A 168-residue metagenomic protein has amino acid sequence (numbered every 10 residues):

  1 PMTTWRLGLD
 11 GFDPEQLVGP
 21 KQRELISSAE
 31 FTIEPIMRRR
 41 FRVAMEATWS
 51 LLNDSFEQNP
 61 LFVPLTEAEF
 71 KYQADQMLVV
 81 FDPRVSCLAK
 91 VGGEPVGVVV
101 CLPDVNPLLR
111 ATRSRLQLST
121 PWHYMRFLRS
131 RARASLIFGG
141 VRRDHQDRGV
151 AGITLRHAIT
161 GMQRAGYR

Functional and structural regions predicted by a protein language model:
P1, G152, Q163-G166: Conserved active-site alpha-helix within GNAT-family acetyltransferase domains
P1-P35: Acyl-donor-binding surface of acyltransferase catalytic domains
R6-L9, V141-Q146: Conserved beta-strand-loop-alpha-helix junction that forms the acyl-donor binding cleft
L17-L25, T120-R126, A158: Intrinsically disordered, low-complexity boundary segments flanking structured domains
P35-V141, R156: A conserved beta-strand-loop-helix scaffold within acyl/acetyltransferase catalytic domains
R133-A134, M162-R168: Conserved GNAT acetyl-CoA-binding A-motif
H145-H157: Conserved acetyl-CoA pyrophosphate-binding loop and the N-cap/start of the following alpha-helix in GNAT-like
